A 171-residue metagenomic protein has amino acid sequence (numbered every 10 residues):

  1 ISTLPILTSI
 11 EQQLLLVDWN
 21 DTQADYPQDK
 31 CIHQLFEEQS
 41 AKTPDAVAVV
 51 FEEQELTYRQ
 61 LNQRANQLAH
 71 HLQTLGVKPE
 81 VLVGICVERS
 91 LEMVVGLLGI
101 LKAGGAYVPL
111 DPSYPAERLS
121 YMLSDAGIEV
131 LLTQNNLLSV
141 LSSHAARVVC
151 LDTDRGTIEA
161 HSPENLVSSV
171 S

Functional and structural regions predicted by a protein language model:
I1-Q12, W19-S171: Carrier-protein-dependent adenylate-forming modules in NRPS/ANL systems
